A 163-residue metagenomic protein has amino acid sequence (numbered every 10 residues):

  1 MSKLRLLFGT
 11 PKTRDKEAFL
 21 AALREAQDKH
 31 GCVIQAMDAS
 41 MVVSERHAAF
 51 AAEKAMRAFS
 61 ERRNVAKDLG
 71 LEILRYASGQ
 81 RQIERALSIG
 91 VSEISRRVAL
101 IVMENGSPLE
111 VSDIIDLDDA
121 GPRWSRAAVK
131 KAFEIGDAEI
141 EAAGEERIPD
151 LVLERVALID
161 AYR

Functional and structural regions predicted by a protein language model:
M1-L4, T13, R24-Q27, D150 (+1 more regions): Contiguous interface-forming segments/domains that mediate binding rather than catalysis
M1-L6, K29, E93-R97: A general secondary-structure signal for short beta-strands and their flanking turns/coil in non-transmembrane regions
L6, I34-M37, L74, L100 (+1 more regions): Generic preference for hydrophobic/aromatic residues in regular secondary structure cores
L7-K67: N-terminal interaction modules that seed assembly of large macromolecular complexes
V43, H47-M103: Ordered, amphipathic secondary-structure segments that act as subunit-interaction surfaces in large macromolecular
G90-R163: Glycine-rich, aromatic-bearing surface loops/beta-hairpins
